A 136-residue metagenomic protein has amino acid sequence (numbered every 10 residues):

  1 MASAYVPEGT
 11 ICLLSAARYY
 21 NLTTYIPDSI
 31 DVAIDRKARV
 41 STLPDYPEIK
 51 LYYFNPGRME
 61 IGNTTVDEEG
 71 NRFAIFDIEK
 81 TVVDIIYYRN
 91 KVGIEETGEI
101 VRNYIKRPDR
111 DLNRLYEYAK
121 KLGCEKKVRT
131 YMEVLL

Functional and structural regions predicted by a protein language model:
M1-L136: Nucleic-acid-binding surface
